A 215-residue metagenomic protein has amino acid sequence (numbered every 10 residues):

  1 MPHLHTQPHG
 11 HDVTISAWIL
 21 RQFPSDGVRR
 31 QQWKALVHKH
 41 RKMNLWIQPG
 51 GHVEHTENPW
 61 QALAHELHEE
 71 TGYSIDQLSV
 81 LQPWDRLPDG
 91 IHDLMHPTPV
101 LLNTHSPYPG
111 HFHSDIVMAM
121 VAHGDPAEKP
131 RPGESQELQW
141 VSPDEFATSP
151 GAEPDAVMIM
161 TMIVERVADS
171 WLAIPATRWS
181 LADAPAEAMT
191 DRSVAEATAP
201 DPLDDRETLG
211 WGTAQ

Functional and structural regions predicted by a protein language model:
M1-G27, D93-M95, A176: Acidic, metal-coordinating catalytic segment for phosphate/diphosphate chemistry, firing primarily on the Nudix
G10-D12, R30, F112-H113, G133: A generic fold-level signal
S16, K34, E137: Conserved beta-strand and immediately adjacent loop positions that scaffold enzyme active sites
I19-R21, K39, V121-A122: Residue-level signal for short segments within beta-strands and strand-turn junctions of well-structured beta-sheet
Q22-K34, G151-A152, P185: Intrinsically disordered, low-complexity coil segments
R29-D76, L81-L87: Conserved Nudix-box catalytic region and its N-terminal flanking loop in Nudix hydrolases and closely related
N44-W46, G110-D201, D205, L209-Q215: Nudix hydrolase/Nudix homology domain
L87-A127: Active-site-adjacent beta-strand/loop module that shapes the phosphate/pyrophosphate-binding cleft
